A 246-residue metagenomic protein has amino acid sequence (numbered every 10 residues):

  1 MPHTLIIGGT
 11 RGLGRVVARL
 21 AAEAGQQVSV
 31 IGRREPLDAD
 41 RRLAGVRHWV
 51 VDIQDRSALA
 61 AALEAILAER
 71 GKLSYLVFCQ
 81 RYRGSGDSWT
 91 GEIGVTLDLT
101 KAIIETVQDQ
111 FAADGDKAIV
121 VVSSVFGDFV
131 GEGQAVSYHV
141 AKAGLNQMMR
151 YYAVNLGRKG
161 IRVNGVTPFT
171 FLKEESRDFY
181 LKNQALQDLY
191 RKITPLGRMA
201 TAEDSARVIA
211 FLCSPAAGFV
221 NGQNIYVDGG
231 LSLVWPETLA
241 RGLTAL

Functional and structural regions predicted by a protein language model:
T10, A18: N-terminal Rossmann NAD(P)H-binding glycine-rich loop of SDR-like oxidoreductase domains
V77-G84, G230: Conserved NAD(P)H cofactor-binding loop of Rossmann-fold oxidoreductase domains
Y82-G86, A118-R158, T170-L172: Catalytic loop of short-chain dehydrogenase/reductase
A102, G165, A185-V220, V227-G229: C-terminal helical subdomain
D109, V154-N155, G218: Alpha-helical segment proximal to the catalytic Tyr-Lys
G157, R162, V220-G222: Short, small/polar-rich loop/turn modules that mediate ligand/substrate recognition or access, typified
N221-L246: Short C-terminal tail/terminal secondary-structure segment of NAD(P)H-dependent dehydrogenase/reductase domains
